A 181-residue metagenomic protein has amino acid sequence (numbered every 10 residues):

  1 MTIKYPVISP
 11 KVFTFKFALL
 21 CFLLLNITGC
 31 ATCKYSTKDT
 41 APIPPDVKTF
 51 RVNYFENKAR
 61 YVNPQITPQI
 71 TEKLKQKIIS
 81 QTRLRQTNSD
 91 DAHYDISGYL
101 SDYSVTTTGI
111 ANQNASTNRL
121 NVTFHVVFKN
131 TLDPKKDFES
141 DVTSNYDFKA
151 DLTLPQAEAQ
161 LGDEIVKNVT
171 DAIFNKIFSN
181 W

Functional and structural regions predicted by a protein language model:
T2-A18: Bacterial N-terminal signal peptides that target proteins for export
K16-T28: Bacterial N-terminal signal peptides
G29-K75, I79-R83, L132, N175-W181: A structural "domain/chain start" motif
T37-K38, S80-D137, N145-E158, K167: Surface-exposed short loop/turn segments
N57-V62, L152-Q160: Short coil/turn segments at secondary-structure junctions
E158-W181: Compositionally biased, intrinsically disordered linkers/stalks adjacent to structured regions
